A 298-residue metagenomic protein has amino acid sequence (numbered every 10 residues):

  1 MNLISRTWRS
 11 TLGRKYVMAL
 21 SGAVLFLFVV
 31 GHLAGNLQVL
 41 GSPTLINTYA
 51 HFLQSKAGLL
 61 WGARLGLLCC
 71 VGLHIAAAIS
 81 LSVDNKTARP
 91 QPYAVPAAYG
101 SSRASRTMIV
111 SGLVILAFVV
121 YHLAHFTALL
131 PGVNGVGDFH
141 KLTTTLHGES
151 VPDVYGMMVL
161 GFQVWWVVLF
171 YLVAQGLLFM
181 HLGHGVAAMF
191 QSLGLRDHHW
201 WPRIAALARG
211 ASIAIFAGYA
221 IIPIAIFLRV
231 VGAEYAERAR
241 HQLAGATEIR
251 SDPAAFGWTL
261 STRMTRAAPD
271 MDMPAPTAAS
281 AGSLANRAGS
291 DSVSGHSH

Functional and structural regions predicted by a protein language model:
M1-H298: Membrane-embedded alpha-helical bundles that constitute the cytochrome b-like, heme-associated redox core of multi-pass
